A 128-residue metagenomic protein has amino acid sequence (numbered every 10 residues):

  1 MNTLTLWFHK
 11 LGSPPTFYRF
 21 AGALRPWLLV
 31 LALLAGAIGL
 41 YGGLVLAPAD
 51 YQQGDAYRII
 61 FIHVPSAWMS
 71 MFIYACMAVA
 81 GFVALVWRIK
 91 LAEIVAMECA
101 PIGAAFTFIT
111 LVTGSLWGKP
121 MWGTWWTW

Functional and structural regions predicted by a protein language model:
N2-F17, G22-D50, G54-W128: Hydrophobic cores of alpha-helical transmembrane segments in multi-pass integral membrane proteins
